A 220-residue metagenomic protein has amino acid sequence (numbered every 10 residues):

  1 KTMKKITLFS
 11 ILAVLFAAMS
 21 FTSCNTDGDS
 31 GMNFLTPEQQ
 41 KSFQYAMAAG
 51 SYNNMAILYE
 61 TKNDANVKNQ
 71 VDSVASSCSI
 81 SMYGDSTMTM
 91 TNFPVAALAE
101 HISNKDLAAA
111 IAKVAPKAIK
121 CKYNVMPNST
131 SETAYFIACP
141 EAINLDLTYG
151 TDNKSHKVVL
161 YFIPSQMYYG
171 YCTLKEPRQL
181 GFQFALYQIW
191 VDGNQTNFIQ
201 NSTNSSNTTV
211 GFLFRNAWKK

Functional and structural regions predicted by a protein language model:
M3-A48, W218-K220: Bacterial Sec-dependent N-terminal signal peptides
F34-K220: First exposed extracellular module after export/assembly in secreted or surface-exposed proteins
